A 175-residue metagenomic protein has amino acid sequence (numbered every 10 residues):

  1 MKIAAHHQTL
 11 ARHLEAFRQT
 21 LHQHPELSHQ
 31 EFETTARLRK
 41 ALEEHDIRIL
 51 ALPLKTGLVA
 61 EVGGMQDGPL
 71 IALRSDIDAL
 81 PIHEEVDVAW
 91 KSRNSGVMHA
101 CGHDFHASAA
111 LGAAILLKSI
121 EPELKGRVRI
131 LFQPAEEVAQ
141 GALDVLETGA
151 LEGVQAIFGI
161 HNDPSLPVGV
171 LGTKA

Functional and structural regions predicted by a protein language model:
M1-H99, S108, I115-L124: Acidic/His- and Gly-rich active-site-bordering loop/insert found across diverse amide/peptide-bond hydrolases
E33, G112, Q140-L143: Generic recognition of short, well-ordered alpha-helical segments
L58-V59, L80-I82, V86-M98, F105 (+1 more regions): Histidine/acidic-residue-rich, glycine-tolerant segments that coordinate divalent metal ions
D104-H106, A110: Acidic/histidine-rich alpha-helical segments that form the ligand environment of transition-metal centers
G112-A113, L171: Residue-level detector of alpha-helical segments with a strong bias toward transmembrane helices and their helix-loop
